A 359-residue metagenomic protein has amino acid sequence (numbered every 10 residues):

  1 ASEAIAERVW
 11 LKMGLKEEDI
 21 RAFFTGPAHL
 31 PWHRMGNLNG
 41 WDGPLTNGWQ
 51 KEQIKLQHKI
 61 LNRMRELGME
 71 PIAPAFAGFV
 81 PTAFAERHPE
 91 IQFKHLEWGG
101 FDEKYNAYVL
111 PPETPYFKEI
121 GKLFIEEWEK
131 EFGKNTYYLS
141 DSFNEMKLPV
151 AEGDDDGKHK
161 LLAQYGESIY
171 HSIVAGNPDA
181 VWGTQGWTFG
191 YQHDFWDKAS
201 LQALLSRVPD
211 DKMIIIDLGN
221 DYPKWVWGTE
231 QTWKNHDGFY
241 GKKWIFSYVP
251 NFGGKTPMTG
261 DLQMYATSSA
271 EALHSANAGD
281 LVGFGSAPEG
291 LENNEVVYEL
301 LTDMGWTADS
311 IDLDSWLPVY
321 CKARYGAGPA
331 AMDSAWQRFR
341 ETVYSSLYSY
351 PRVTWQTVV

Functional and structural regions predicted by a protein language model:
A1-R340: Catalytic-core regions of glycoside hydrolase
R340-V359: C-terminal functional modules
